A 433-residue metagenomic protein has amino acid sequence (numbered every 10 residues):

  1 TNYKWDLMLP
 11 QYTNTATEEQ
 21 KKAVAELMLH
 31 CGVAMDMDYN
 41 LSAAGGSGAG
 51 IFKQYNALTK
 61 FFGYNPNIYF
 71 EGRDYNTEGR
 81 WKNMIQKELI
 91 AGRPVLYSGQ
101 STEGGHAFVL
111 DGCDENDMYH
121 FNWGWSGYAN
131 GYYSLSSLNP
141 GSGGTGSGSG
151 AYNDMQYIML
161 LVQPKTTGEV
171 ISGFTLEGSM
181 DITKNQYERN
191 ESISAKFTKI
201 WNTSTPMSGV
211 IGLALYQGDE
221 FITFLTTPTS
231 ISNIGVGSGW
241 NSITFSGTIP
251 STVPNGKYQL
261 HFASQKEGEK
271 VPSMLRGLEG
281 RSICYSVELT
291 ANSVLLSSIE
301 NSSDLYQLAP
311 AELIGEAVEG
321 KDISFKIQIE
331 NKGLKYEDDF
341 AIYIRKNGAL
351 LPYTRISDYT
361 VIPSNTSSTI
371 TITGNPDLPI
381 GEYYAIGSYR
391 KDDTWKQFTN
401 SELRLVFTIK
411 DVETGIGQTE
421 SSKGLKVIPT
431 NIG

Functional and structural regions predicted by a protein language model:
T1-G72: Cysteine-nucleophile protease catalytic domains, especially the papain-like/related folds used in DUB/UBL proteases
N56, K60-N122: Active-site-adjacent substructure of cysteine-protease-like catalytic cores
I90, E103-G104, C113-I234, I249-G256 (+3 more regions): Cys-His-centered catalytic/binding microenvironment captured across papain-like cysteine peptidases and homologous
K184-N190, I314-G320, E413-G433: Surface-exposed, proline-anchored Ser/Thr-rich loop/turn motifs
S232-T248, I362-I372: Aromatic sugar-binding surface patches on proteins that engage polysaccharides or sugar-phosphate polymers
T248-P254, T373-G381: Short, surface-exposed loop/turn segments at beta-strand-coil junctions that are enriched for proline with nearby
Q259-G268, Y384-R390: Extracellular recognition modules
E269-D304, K396-E413: Short beta-strand elements
